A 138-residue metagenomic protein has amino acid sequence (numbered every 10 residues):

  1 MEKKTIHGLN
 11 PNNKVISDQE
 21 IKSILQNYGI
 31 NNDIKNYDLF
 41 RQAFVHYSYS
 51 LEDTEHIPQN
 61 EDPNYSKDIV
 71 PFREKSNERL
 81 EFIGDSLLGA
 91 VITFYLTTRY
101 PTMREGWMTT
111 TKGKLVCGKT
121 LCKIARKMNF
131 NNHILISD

Functional and structural regions predicted by a protein language model:
E2-D138: RNase III-family endoribonuclease catalytic core
